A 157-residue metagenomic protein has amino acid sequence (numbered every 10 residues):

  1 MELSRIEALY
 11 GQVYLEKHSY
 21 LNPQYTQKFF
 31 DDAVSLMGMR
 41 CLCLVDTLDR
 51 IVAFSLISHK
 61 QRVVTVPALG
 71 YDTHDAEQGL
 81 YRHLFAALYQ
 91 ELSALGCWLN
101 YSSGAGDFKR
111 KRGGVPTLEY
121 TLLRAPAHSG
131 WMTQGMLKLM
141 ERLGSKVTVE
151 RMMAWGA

Functional and structural regions predicted by a protein language model:
M1, K28-S35, A94, K138-R142 (+2 more regions): Polar/charged alpha-helical tracts
M1-A76, A157: A conserved beta-strand-loop-helix scaffold within acyl/acetyltransferase catalytic domains
S4, S19, S35, S55-S58 (+5 more regions): Generic serine detector
R5, L48, S55, Q90 (+2 more regions): Residue-level signal for the start and early helices of compact helical domains
R5, Q12, R40, R50 (+6 more regions): Arginine residue identity/basic-tract feature
G11-L15, T26, G70, Q90-E91 (+3 more regions): Generic, low-specificity signal for short hydrophobic/alpha-helical stretches with a mild N-terminal bias, encompassing
T47, W98-A157: Active-site/acyl-donor-binding loops of N-acyltransferases
Q61-P126: Acyl-donor binding region in acyl/amide transferases
